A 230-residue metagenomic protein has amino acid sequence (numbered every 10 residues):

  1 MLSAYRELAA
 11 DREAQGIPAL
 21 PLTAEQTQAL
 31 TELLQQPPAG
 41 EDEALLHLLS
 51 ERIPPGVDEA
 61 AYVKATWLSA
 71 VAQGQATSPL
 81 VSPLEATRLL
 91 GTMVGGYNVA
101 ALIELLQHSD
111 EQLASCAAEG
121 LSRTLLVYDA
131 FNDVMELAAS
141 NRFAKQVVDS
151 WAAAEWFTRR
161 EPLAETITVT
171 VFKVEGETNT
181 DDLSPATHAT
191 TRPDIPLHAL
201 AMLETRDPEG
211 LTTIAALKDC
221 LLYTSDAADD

Functional and structural regions predicted by a protein language model:
L2-T31: Amphipathic alpha-helical packing elements
Y5, S82-P83, N98-V99: N-terminal alpha-helical segment
I17-L20, D42-D58, Q73, L80-G95 (+3 more regions): Structural detector for internal amphipathic alpha-helices that build alpha-solenoid repeat scaffolds
T27-T31, G56-G74, G95-Q107, V127-L137: Amphipathic alpha-helical scaffolding segments comprising HEAT/armadillo-like alpha-solenoid repeats
P38, P79, S109-D110: Short inter-helical turns and helix N-cap capping residues of alpha-solenoid HEAT/ARM repeat scaffolds
Y128-A154: Eukaryotic acidic, Ser/Thr-rich intrinsically disordered low-complexity regions
Q146-L222: Non-catalytic terminal/interface segments that mediate subunit docking, oligomerization, and allosteric communication
Y223-D230: Conserved small/polar residues in nucleotide/adenosyl-binding loops
